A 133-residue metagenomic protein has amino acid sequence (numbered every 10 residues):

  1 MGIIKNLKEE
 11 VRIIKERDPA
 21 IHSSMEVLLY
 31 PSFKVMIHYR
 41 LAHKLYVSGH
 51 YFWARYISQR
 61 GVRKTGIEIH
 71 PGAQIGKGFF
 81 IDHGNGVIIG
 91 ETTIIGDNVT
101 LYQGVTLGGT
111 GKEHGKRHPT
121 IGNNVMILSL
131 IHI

Functional and structural regions predicted by a protein language model:
M1-T65: Terminal amphipathic alpha-helical/low-complexity segments used for targeting or macromolecular assembly
K34-K44, E68-Q74, V87-T92: Short, charged low-complexity intrinsically disordered segments located at boundaries of structured domains
R63, I69, I75-K77, I81-H83 (+7 more regions): Hydrophobic face of beta-strands forming the core of extended beta-sheets/solenoids, especially the left-handed
G111: Feature captures the catalytic cores and cofactor-binding loops of soluble hydro-lyases/lyases that act on carboxylate
H132-I133: Conserved small/polar residues in nucleotide/adenosyl-binding loops
